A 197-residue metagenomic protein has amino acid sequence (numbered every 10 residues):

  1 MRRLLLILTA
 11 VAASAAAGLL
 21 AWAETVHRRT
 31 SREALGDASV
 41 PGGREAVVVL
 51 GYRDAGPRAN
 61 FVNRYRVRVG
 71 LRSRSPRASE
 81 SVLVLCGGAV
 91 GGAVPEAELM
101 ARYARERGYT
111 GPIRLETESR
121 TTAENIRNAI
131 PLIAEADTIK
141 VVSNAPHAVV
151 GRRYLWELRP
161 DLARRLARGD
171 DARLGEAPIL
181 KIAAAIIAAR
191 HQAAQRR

Functional and structural regions predicted by a protein language model:
M1-V26: Hydrophobic alpha-helical topogenic segments used for membrane insertion/localization
A23-A188: A structural signal for short, hydrophobic/glycine-enriched beta-strand patches
Q192-R197: Charged phosphate-binding loop/patch that engages nucleotide di/tri-phosphates or the phosphate backbone of nucleic
